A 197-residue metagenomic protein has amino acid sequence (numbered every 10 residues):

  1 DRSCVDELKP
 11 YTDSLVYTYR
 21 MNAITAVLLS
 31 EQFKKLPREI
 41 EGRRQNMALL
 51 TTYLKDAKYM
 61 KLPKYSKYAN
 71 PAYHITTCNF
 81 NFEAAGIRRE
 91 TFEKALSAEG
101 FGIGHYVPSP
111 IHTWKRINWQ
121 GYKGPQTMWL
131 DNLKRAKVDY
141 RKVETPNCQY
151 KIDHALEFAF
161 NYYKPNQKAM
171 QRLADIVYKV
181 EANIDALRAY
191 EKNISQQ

Functional and structural regions predicted by a protein language model:
D1-I75: Active-site region of PLP-dependent enzymes
L28-R38, H74-A85, L156-K164: Short, well-ordered beta-strand elements within core beta-sheets of diverse protein domains
E39, I87-F92, A169-R172: Short amphipathic alpha-helical coupling segments at ligand-binding clamshell hinges and other catalytic/signaling
L49-A57, T91-F101, A174-I184: Generic non-transmembrane alpha-helical segments
M60, F101, L156: A broad, low-specificity signal marking well-ordered, structured residues that form hydrophobic/aromatic
P63-K142, I194: Conserved PLP-binding catalytic core of the aspartate aminotransferase-like
A85, A98, Y122-Q197: PLP-dependent enzyme catalytic core of the Aspartate aminotransferase-like
